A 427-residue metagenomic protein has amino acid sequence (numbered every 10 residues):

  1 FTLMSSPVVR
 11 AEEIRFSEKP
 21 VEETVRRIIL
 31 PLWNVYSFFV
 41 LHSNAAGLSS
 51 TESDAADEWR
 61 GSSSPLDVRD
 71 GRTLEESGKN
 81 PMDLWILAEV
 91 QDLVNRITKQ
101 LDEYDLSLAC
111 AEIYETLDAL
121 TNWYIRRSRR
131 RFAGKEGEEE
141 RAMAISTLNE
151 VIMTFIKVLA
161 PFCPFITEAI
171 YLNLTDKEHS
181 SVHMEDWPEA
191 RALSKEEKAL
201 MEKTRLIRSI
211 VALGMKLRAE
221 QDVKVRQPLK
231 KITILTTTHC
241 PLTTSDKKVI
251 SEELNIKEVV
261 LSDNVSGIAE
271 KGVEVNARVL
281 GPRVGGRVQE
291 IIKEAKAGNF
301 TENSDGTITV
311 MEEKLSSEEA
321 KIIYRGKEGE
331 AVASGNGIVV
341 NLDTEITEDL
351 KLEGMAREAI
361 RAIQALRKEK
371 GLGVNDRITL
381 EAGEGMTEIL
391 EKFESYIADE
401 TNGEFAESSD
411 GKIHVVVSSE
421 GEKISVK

Functional and structural regions predicted by a protein language model:
F1-I14: Alpha-helical recognition segments enriched in aromatics with Gly/Pro capping that present substrate-recognition
F16, P20-E58, V68, T73-K427: Feature 926 captures the class I aminoacyl-tRNA synthetase adenylation module centered on the KMSKS loop
